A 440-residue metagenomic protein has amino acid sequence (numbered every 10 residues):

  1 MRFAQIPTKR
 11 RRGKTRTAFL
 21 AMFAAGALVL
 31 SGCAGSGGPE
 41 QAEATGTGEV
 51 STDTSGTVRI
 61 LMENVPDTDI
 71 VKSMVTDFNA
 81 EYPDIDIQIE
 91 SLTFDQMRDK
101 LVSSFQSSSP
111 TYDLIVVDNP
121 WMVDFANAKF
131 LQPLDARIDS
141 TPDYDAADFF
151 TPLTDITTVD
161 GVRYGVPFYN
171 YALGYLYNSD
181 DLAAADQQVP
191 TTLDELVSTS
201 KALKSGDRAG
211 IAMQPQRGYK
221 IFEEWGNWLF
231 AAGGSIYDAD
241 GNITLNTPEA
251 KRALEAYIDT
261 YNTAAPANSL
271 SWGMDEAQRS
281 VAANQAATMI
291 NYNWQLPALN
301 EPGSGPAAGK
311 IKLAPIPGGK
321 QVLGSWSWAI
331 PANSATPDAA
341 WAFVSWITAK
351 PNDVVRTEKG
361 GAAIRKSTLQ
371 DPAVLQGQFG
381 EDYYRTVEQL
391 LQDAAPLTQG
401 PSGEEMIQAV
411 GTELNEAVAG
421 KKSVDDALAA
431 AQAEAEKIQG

Functional and structural regions predicted by a protein language model:
M1-R59, A80, D426-A429, A433-G440: Short, low-complexity disordered leader/linker segments with a strong preference for bacterial N-terminal type II
R2-F3, A183-A184, Q389-G440: Conserved C-terminal helix/tail region of periplasmic/extracytoplasmic solute-binding proteins
S36, G46, N119-A172, E224 (+2 more regions): Hinge/lid segment of periplasmic solute-binding proteins
T76-F149, A184-T191, A287-T288, K366-S367: Extracytoplasmic "Venus flytrap"/periplasmic binding protein-like
D135-F149, I211, P215-Q216, A232-R252 (+5 more regions): Short, solvent-exposed loop/beta-turn-alpha elements that line the ligand-binding surface or hinge of extracytoplasmic
T199-K204, D240-L270: Glycine-centered hinge/linker elements that transmit conformational signals in sensory and ligand-binding systems
E255-T336: Extracytoplasmic/periplasmic substrate-binding proteins
E358-E405, A409: Long, aromatic- and glycine/proline-rich binding clefts that accommodate carbohydrate-like moieties
